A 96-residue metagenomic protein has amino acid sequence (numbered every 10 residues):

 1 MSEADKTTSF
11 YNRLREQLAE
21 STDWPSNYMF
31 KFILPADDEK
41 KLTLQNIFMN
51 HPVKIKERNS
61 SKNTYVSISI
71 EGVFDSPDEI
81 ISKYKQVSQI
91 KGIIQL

Functional and structural regions predicted by a protein language model:
M1-S67, V73-L96: Long, contiguous binding/interaction regions
